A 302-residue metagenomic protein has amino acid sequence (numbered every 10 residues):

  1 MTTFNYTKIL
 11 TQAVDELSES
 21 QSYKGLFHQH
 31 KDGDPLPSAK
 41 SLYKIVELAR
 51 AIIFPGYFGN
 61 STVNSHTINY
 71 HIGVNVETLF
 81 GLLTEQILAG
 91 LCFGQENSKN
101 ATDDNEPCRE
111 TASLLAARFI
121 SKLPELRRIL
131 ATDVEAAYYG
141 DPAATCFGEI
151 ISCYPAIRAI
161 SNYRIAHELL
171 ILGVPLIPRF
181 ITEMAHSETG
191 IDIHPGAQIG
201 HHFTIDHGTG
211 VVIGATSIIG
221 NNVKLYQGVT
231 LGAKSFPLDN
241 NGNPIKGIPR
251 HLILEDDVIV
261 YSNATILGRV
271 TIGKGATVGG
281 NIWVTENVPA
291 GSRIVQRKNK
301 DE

Functional and structural regions predicted by a protein language model:
M1-F180: Terminal amphipathic alpha-helical/low-complexity segments used for targeting or macromolecular assembly
A185-D301: Structural signal for interior beta-strand "rungs" in well-ordered beta-sheet cores of soluble enzyme domains
